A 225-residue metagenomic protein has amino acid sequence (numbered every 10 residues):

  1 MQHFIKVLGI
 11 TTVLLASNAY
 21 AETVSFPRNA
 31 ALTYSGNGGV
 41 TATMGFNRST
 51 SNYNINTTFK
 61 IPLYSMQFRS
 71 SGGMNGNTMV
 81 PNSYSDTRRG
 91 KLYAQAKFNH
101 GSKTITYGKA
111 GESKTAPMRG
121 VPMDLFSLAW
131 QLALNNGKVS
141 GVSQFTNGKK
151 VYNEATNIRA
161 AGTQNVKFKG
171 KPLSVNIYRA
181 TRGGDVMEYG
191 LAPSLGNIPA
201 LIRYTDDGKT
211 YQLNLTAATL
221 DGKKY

Functional and structural regions predicted by a protein language model:
M1-L8: Bacterial N-terminal signal peptides that target proteins for export
I10, L14: Conserved RecA-like P-loop NTPase ATPase core
A16-N18: N-terminal signal peptide c-region/cleavage motif recognized by signal peptidases
E22-G101, G137-Y225: Acidic, serine/threonine-rich low-complexity disordered tracts
T104-L128: Acidic/charged, solvent-exposed loop-and-adjacent secondary-structure segments enriched in E/D, K/R, S/T, and G/P
A129-K138: Beta-strand/loop-rich accessory regions of lumenal/periplasmic or secreted enzymes, predominantly carbohydrate-active
